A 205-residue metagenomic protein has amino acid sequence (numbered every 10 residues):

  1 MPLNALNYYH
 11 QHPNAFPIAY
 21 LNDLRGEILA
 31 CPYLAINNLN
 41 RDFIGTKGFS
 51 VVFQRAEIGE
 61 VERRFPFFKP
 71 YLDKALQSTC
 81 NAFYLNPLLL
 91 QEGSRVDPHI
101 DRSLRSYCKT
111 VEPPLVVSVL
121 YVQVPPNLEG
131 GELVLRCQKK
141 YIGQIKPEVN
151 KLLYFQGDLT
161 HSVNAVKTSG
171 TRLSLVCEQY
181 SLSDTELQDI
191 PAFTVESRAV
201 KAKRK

Functional and structural regions predicted by a protein language model:
M1-Y84, R95: Non-heme Fe(II)/2-oxoglutarate
V51-V52, E62-F67, D97, Y154 (+2 more regions): Intrinsically disordered, low-complexity segments used for protein-protein interactions
R55-F68, V117-P126, S197-A199: Short N-terminal helix-initiation segments at or just after the protein's N-terminus
E57, D73-L76, Y107, Q188 (+1 more regions): Amphipathic alpha-helical interaction segments
T79-A165, G170-L175, Y180-A192: Catalytic core of non-heme Fe(II) oxygenases with the double-stranded beta-helix
K139-G143, T194-K205: Short, cationic low-complexity segments
